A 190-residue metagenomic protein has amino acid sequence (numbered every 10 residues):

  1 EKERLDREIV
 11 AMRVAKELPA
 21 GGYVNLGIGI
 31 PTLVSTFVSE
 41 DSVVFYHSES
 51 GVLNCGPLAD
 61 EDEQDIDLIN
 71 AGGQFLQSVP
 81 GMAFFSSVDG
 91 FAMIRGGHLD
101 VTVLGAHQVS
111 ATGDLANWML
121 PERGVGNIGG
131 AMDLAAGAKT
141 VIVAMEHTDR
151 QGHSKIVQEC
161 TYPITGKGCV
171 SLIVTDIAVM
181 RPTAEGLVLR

Functional and structural regions predicted by a protein language model:
E1, D6, D60-R190: Conserved phosphate- and dinucleotide-binding cores of soluble alpha/beta proteins, encompassing both enzyme active
K2-P80: N-terminal active-site beta-alpha-beta segment that forms phosphate/nucleotide-binding and substrate-recognition loops
